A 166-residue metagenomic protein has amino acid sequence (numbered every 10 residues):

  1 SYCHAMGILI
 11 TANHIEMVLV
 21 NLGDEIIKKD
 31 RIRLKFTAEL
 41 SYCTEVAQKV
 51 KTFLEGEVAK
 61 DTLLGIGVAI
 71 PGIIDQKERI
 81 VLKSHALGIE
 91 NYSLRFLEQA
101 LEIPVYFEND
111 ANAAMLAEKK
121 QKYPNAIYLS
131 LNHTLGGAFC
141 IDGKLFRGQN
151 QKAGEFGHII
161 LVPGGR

Functional and structural regions predicted by a protein language model:
S1-K29, Y128-L145: Gly/Thr-rich phosphate-binding beta-strand-loop-beta motif of the actin/hexokinase/Hsp70
C3-A5, G65, A126, F156: Structural motif
V18, D75-K83, G137-C140, R147-Q149: Amphipathic coiled-coil signal-relay and dimerization helices
N21, D75, V162: Acidic surface patches and DE-rich sequence motifs
K29, P104-A111, L116-R166: Glycine/GP-enriched mid-protein hinge/lid loop-to-helix segment characteristic of carbohydrate kinases
D30-I127: Glycine-rich phosphate-binding loop and adjoining helix at the ATP-binding site of ATP-dependent phosphoryl-transfer
